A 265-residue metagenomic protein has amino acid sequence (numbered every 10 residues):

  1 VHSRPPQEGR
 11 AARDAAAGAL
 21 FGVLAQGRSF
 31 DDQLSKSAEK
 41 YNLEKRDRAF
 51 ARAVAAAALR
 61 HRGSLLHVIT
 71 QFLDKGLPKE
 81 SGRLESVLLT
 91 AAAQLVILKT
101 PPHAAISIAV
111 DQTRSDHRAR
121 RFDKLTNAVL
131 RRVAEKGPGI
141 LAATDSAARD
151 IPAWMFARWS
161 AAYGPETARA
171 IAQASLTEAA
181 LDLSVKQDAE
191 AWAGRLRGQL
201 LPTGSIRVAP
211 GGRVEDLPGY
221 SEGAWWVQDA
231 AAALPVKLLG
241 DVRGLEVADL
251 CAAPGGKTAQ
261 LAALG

Functional and structural regions predicted by a protein language model:
V1-D216: Class I Rossmann-like S-adenosyl-L-methionine
G194-G265: Rossmann-like S-adenosyl-L-methionine
